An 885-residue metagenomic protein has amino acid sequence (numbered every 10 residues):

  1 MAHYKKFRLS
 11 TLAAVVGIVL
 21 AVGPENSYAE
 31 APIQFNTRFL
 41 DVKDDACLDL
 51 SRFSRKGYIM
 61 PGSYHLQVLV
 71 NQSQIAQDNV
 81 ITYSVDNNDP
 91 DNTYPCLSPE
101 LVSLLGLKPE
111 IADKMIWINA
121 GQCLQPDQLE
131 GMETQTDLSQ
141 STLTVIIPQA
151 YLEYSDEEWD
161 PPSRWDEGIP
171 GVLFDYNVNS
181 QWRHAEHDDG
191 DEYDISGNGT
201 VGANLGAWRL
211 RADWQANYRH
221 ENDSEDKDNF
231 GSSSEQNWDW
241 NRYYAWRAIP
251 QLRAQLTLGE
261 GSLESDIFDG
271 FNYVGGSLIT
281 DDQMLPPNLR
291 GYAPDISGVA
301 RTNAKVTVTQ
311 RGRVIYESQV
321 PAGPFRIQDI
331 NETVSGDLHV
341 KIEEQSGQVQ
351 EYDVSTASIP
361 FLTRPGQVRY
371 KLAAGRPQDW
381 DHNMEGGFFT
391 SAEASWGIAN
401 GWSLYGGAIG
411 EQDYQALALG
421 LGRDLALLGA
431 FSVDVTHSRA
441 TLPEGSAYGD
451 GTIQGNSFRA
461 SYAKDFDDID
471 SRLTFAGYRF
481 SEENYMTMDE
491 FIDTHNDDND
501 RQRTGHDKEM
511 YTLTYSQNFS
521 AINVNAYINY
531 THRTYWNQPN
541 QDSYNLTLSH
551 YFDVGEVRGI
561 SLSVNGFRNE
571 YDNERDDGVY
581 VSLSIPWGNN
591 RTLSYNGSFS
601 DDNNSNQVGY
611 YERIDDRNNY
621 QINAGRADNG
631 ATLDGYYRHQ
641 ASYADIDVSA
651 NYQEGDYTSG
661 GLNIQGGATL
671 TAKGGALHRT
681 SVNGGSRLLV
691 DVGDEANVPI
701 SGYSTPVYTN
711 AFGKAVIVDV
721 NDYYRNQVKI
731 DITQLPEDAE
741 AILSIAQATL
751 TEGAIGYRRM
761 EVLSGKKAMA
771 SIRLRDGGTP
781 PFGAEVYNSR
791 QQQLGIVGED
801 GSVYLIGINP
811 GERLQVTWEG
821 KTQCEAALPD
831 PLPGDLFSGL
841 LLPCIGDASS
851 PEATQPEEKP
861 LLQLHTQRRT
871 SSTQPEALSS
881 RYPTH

Functional and structural regions predicted by a protein language model:
A2, F7-L9, S27-R290, D602-T669 (+2 more regions): Post-signal-peptide, soluble extracytosolic/periplasmic N-terminal scaffold domains of envelope/secretory systems
M60-Y83, D694-S704, D776-R790: Short, ordered, surface-exposed loop/turn motifs in non-cytosolic proteins
V68, G298, L688-V692, K766-R775: A short, amphipathic beta-strand motif
N71, T82, N177-R183, Q215-R219 (+19 more regions): Outer-membrane beta-barrel pore domains and translocons
S84, T705-K714, Q791-S802: Short, acidic Ser/Thr/Gly-rich low-complexity loop/linker segments typical of extracellular and cell-surface proteins
N88-L97, I330-S335, G713-P736, E740-A741 (+2 more regions): Short Pro-Gly-centered beta-turn/loop motif in secreted/extracellular proteins
S163-K227, V368-T441, E612-N618, A624-N629 (+4 more regions): Conserved, compact domain cores that house catalytic/ligand-binding motifs in diverse enzymes and effector modules
W165, I195-A207, G231-P250, G386-N400 (+13 more regions): Feature captures outer-membrane beta-barrel proteins of Gram-negative bacteria and organelles
